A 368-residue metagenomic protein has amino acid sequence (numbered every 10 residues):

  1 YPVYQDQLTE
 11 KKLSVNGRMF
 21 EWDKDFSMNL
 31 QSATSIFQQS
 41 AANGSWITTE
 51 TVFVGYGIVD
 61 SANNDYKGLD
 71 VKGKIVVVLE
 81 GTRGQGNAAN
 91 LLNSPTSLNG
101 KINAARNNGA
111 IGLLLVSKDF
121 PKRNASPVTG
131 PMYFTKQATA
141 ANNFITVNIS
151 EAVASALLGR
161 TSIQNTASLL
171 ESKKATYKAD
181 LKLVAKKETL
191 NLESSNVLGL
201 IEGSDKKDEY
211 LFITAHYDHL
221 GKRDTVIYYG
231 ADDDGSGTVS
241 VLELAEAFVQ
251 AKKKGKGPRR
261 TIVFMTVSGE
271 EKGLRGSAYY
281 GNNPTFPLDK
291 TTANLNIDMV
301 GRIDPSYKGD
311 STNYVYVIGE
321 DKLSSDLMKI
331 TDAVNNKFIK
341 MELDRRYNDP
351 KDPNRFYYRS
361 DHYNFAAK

Functional and structural regions predicted by a protein language model:
Y1-I75, E80-G84, I330: Noncatalytic luminal/extracellular "stalk/propeptide" segments of secretory-pathway proteins
Y1-S35, I102, L115-F134, N148 (+4 more regions): Protein/peptide-recognition domains central to ubiquitin and immune signaling
M28-N29, F144-A156, T161, V267-K368: Metal-dependent peptidase/peptidase-like ectodomains
S32-G68, T139-G230, E246, Q250-K256: Soluble metallo-hydrolase cores and metallopeptidase-like ectodomains found primarily in the secretory/periplasmic
A42, Y66-V71, I102-I111, V128-Q137 (+4 more regions): Mature extracellular/periplasmic domains of secretome proteins
T51-V54, I75-L79, G112-V116, I145-N148 (+7 more regions): Structural recognition of the beta-strand scaffold that forms the well-ordered cores of secreted hydrolase catalytic
V52-N124: A conserved hydrophobic secondary-structure block that centers on an alpha-helix together with its immediately flanking
E246-G273, I297: Short helix-loop-beta-strand segments that form the rim/entrance of peptidase-like active sites
